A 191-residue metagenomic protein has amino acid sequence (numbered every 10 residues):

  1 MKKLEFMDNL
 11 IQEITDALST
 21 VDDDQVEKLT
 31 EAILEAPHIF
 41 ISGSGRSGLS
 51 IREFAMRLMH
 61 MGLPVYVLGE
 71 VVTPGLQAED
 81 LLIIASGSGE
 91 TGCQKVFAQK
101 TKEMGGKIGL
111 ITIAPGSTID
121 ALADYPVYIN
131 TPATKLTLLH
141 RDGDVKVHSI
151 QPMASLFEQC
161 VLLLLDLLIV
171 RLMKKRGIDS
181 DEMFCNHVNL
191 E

Functional and structural regions predicted by a protein language model:
M1-S19: Generic N-terminal amphipathic, Lys/Arg-enriched alpha-helix
E5, N9, D24, K28 (+4 more regions): Conserved active-site and cofactor/substrate-binding residues in soluble primary-metabolism enzymes
D16-D23, L63, V170-I178: Generic secondary-structure signature for well-ordered alpha-helical cores
L18-E35: A short, well-structured juxtamembrane/interface segment
F40-S44, L49-L163: Glycine-rich phosphate-binding loops that contact phosphosugars or nucleotide phosphates
L167-E191: A short, charged, Gly/Pro-tolerant segment at domain boundaries
